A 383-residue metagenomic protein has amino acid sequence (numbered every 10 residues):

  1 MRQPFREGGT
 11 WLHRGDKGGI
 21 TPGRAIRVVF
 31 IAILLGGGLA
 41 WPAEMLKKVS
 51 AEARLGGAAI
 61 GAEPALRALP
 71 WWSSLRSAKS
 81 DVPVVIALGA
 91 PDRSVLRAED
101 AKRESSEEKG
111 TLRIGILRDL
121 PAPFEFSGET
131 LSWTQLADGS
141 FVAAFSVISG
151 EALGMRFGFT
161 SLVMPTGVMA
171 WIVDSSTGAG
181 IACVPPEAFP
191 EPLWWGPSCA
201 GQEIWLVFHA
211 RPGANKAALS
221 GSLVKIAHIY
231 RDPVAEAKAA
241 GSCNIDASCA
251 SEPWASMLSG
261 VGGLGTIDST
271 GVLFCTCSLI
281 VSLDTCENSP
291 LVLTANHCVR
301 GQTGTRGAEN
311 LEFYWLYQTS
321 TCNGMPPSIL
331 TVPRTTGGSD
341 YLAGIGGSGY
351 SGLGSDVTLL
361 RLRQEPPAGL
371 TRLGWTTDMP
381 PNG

Functional and structural regions predicted by a protein language model:
M1-R24: N-terminal secretory signal peptides that target proteins for export/translocation
V28-G37: Bacterial N-terminal signal peptides
W41-S146, F189-S198, Q202-S282, C286: Protease-domain processing segments flanking chymotrypsin-fold serine proteases, especially trypsin-like
S149-R156: Extended extracellular/luminal ectodomain segments enriched in beta-structured repeat modules
T160-L162: Solvent-exposed strand-to-loop "edge" motifs in beta-rich extracellular domains
M164-G178: Short, surface-exposed beta-strand/strand-loop-strand elements in extracellular ectodomains
G180-F189: Solvent-exposed serine/threonine-rich low-complexity stretches and specific carbohydrate-binding patches
S198-G383: Serine endopeptidase catalytic core focused on the charge-relay Asp
